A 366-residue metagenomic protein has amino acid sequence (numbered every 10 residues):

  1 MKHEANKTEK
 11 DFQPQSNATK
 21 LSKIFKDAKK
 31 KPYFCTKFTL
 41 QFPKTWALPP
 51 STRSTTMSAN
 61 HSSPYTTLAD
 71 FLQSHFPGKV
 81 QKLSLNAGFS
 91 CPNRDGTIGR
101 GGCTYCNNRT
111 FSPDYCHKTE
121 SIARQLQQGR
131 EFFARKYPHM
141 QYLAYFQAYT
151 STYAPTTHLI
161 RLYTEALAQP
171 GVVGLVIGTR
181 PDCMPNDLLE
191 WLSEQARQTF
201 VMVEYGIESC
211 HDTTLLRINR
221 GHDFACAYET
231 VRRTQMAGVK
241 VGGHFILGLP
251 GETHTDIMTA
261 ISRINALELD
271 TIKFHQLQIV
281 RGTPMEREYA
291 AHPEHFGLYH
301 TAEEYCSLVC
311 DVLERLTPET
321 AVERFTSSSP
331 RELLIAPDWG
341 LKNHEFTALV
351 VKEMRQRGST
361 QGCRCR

Functional and structural regions predicted by a protein language model:
K20-K29, Y33-T56: Short, positively charged and aromatic/hydrophobic N-terminal segments
L40-P43, P50-L143: N-terminal [4Fe-4S]-dependent radical SAM core
S58-D70, F76-Q81, T271, I279-R366: Auxiliary Fe-S-binding modules of radical SAM enzymes
Q81-L85, Y142-A144, L175-I177, V201-Y205 (+3 more regions): Hydrophobic faces of well-ordered beta-strands that scaffold small-molecule active sites in alpha/beta enzyme cores
R109-G129, F133-T156, G171-M184, T199-A227 (+1 more regions): Core AdoMet radical
T156-T164, P185-E194: Distinct, well-ordered alpha-helical segments
Y163-P170, L192-F200, Q235-M236: Acidic (Asp/Glu)-rich catalytic clusters
A225-M285, E303-T326: Conserved C-terminal portion of the radical SAM core fold that forms the substrate/S-adenosylmethionine-binding
